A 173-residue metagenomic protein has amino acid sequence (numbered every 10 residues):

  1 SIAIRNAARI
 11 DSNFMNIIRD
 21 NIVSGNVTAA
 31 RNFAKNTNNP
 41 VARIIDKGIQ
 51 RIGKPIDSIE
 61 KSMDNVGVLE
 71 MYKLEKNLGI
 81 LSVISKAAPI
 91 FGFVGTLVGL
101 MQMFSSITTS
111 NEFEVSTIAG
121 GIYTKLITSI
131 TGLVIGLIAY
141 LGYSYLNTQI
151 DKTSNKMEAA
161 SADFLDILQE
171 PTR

Functional and structural regions predicted by a protein language model:
S1-N6: Hydrophobic alpha-helical membrane-embedded segments
A8-F91, V98-F113, G142-R173: Predominantly long cytosolic amphipathic alpha-helical stalk/bundle segments
I84, A88-F91, G95, T124-T128 (+1 more regions): Small-residue packing motifs within transmembrane alpha-helices
S116-N147: Pore-lining and gate-forming transmembrane alpha-helices of multi-pass membrane transport proteins
